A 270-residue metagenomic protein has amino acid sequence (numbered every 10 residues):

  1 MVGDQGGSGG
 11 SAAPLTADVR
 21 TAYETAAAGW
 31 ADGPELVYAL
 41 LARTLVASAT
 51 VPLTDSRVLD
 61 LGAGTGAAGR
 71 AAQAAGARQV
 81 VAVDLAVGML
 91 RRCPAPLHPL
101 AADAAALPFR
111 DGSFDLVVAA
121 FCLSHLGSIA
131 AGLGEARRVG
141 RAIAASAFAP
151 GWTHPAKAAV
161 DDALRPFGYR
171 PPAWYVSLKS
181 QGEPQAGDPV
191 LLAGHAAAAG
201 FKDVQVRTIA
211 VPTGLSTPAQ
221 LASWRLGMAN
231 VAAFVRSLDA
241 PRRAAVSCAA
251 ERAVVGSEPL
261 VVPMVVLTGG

Functional and structural regions predicted by a protein language model:
V2-L53, A67-A71, M89-R92, D103: Conserved class I S-adenosyl-L-methionine
V37-Y38, T65-A67, G182-G270: Conserved Class I S-adenosyl-L-methionine
D55, G140: Phosphate-coordination loops involved in phosphoryl transfer and adenosine-cofactor binding
L59-L107: Class I SAM-dependent methyltransferase SAM/SAH-binding core
A105-L116: A short acidic, Gly/Pro-enriched loop at the edge of an enzyme's catalytic core that lines a small-molecule cofactor
L116-A130, A149: A short SAM/SAH-binding and catalytic strip from SAM-dependent methyltransferases
A130, R141-S216, A232: Conserved catalytic/acceptor-binding region of the Class I
A136: Class I S-adenosylmethionine-dependent transferase superfamily signal
